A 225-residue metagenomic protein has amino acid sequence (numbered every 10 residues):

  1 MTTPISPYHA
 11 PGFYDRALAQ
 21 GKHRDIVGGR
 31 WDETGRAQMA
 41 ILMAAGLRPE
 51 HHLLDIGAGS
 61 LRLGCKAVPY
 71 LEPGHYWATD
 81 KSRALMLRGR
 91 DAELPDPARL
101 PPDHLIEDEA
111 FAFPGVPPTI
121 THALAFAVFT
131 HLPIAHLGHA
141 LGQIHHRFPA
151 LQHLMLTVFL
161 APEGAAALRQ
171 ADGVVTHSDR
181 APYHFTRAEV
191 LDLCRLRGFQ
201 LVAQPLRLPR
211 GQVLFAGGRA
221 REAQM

Functional and structural regions predicted by a protein language model:
M1-A45, S60-G115, A135-H139, Q143 (+1 more regions): Class I (Rossmann-like) S-adenosyl-L-methionine-dependent methyltransferase catalytic domain, capturing the SAM-binding
E50-G59: Conserved class I S-adenosyl-L-methionine
P118: Active-site charged/polar residues at nucleotide-handling catalytic sites that mediate phosphoryl, nucleotidyl
T121: Conserved acidic residues
L124: A conserved beta-strand element that flanks and buttresses the S-adenosyl-L-methionine
A127-V128: Short catalytic micro-motifs in class I SAM-dependent methyltransferases
L132-P133, F148-P149: Helix-to-beta-strand junctions that scaffold the AdoMet/dcAdoMet cofactor pocket in Class I SAM-dependent enzymes
